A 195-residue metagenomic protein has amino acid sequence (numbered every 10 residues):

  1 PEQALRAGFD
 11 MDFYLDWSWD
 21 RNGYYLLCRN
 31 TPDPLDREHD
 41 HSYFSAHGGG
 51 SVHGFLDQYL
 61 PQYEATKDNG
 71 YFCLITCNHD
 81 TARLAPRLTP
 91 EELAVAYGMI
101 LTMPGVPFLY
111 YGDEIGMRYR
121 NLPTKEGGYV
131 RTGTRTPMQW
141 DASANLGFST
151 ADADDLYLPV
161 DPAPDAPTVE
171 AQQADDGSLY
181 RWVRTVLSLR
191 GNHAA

Functional and structural regions predicted by a protein language model:
E2-P61, K67-N69, I75, R83-A195: Loop/helix patches that line or flank the sugar-binding groove of alpha-linked glycan CAZymes
